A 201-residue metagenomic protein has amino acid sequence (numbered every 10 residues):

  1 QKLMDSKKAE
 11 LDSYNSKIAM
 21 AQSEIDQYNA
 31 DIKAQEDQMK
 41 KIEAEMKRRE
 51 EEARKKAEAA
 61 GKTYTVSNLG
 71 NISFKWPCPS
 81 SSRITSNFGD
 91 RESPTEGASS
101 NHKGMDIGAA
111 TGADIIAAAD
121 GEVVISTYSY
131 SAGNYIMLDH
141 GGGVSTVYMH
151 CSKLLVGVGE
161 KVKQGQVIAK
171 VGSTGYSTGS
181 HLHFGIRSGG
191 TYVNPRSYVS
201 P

Functional and structural regions predicted by a protein language model:
Q1-G70: Alpha-helical oligomerization segments with coiled-coil/rod-like character
I72-P201: Catalytic cores of peptidoglycan-degrading enzymes
